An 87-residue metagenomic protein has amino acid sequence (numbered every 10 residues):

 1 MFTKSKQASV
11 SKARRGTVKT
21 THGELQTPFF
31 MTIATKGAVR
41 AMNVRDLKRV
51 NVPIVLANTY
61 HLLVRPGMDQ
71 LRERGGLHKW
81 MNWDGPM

Functional and structural regions predicted by a protein language model:
M1-M87: Non-catalytic, usually N-terminal nucleic-acid engagement modules in DNA/RNA processing proteins
